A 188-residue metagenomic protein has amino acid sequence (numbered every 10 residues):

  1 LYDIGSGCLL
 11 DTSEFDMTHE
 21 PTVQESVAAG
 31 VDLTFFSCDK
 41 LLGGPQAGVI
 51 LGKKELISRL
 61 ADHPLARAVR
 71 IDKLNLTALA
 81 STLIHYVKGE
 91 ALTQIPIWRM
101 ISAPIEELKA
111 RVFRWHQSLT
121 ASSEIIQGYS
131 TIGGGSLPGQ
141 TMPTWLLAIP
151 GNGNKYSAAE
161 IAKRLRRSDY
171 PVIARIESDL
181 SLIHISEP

Functional and structural regions predicted by a protein language model:
L1-Y86, T120: Conserved PLP-enzyme active-site core in the AAT-like
G5-S6, E55-A61, V87-I97, G139-P143 (+1 more regions): Short acidic (Asp/Glu) and glycine-rich catalytic loops that position anionic groups and cofactors
D16-H19, K53, A68, D72-L76 (+4 more regions): Generic structural signal for well-ordered, non-membrane alpha-helical segments in soluble metabolic enzymes
G52, I149-G153, S186: Short beta-strand-to-loop capping motifs
N75-L76, A80-G133: Conserved PLP-dependent catalytic core of the aminotransferase class-I/II
S118-S178: Catalytic-core signal marking the mid-to-C-terminal active-site face
S181-P188: Residue-level detector of conserved catalytic or cofactor/ligand-binding positions in enzyme active sites
